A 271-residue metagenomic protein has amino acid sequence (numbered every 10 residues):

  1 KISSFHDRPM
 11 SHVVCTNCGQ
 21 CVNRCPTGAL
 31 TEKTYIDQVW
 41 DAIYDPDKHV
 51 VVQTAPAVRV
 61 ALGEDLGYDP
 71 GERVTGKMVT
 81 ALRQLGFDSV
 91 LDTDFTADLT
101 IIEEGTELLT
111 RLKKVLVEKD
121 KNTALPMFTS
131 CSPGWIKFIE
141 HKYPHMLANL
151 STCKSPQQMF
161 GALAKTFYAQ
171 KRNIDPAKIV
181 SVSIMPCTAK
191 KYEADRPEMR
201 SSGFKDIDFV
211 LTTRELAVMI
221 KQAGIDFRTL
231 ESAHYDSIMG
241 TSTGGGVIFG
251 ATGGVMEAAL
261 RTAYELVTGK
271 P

Functional and structural regions predicted by a protein language model:
K1, V14-Q38: Iron-sulfur cluster-binding cysteine motifs and their immediate structural context in ferredoxin-like electron-transfer
K1-R8: Ferredoxin-type iron-sulfur electron-transfer modules and their immediate structural context
T31-P271: Iron-sulfur-associated redox domains of electron-transfer enzymes in respiratory and anaerobic energy metabolism
